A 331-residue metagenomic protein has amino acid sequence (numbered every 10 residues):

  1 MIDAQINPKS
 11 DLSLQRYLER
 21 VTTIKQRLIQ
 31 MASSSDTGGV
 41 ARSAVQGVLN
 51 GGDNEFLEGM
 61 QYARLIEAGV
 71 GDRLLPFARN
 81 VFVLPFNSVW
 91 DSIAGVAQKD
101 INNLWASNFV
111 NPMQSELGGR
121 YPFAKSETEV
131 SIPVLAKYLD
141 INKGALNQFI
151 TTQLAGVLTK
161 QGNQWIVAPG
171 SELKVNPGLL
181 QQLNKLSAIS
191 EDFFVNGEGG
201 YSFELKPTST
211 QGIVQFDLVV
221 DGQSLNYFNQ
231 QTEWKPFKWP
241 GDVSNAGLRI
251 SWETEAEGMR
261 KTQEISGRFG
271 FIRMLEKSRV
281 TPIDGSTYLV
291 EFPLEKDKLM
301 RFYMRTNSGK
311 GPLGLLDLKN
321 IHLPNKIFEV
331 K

Functional and structural regions predicted by a protein language model:
M1-N50: Extended helix-rich, non-globular scaffold segments
G52-K331: Long C-terminal appendages of very large multidomain proteins
